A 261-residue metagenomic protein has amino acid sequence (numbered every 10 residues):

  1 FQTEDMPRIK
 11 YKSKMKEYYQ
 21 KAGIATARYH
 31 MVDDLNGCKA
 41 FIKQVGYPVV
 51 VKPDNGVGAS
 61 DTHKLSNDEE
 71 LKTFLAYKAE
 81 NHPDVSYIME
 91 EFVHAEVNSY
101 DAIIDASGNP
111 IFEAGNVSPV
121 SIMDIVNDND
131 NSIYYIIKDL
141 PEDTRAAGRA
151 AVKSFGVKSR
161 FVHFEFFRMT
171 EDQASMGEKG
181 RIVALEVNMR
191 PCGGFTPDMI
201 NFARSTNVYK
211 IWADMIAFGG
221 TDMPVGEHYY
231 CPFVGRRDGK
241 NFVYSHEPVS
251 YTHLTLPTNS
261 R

Functional and structural regions predicted by a protein language model:
F1-A40, Q44: Conserved N-proximal alpha/beta basic substrate-recognition cap immediately N-terminal to, or forming the N-lobe
T26, D84-S86, S159-F161: Short secondary-structure junction motifs
A27-Y29, V49-Y77, Y87, V97-D101 (+3 more regions): Glycine-rich phosphate-binding loop of ATP-grasp-fold ATP-dependent ligases
K52, R190, H253: Histidine-centered divalent metal-coordination motifs
D61-K64, P232-G235, S260-R261: Short cationic amphipathic helices and targeting signals
E91-V157, F161, R168-D172, M176-K179 (+3 more regions): ATP-dependent carboxylate/phosphate-activation module, predominantly the ATP-grasp catalytic core and closely related
D214-Y251: A glycine-rich beta-turn/hairpin centered on an aromatic-Pro dipeptide
T252-T258: Conserved small/polar residues in nucleotide/adenosyl-binding loops
